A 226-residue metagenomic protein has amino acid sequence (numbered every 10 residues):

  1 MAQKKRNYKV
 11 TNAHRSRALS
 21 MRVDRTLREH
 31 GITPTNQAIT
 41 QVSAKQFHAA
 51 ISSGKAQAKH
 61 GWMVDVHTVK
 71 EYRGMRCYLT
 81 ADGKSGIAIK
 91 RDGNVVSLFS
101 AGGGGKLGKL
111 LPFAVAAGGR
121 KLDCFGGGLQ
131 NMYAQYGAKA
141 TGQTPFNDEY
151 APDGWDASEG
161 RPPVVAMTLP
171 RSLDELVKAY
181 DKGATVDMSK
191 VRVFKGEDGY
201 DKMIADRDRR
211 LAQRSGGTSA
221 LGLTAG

Functional and structural regions predicted by a protein language model:
M1-R6, Y133, L221-G226: Non-Sec secretion/translocation targeting segments of pathogen effectors
Y8-D65: Short amphipathic alpha-helix that is part of the acyltransferase structural core
V10, V23-H30, F47, L176-Y180 (+2 more regions): Extended hydrophobic/Leu-rich segments
A18, R22, Q46, K109 (+2 more regions): Exposed alpha-helical structural elements
T26, D148-R210: C-terminal "cap" of GNAT-fold acetyltransferases
T40, A49-G102: A conserved beta-strand-loop-helix scaffold within acyl/acetyltransferase catalytic domains
G83-S85, K90-G154: Acyl-donor binding region in acyl/amide transferases
R207-L223: Pan-zinc metallopeptidase signature
